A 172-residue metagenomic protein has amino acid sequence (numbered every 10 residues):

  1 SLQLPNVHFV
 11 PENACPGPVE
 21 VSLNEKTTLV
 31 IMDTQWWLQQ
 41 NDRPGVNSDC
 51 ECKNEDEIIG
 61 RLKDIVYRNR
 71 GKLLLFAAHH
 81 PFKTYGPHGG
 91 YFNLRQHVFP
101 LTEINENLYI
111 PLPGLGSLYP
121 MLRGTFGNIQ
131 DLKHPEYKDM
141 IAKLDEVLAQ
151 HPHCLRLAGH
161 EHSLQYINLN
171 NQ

Functional and structural regions predicted by a protein language model:
S1-L74, P87-D131, K143-L144, A149 (+2 more regions): Extended active-site neighborhood of metal-dependent phosphoesterases/phosphodiesterases
H79-P81, H160-H162: Histidine-centered divalent metal-coordination motifs
